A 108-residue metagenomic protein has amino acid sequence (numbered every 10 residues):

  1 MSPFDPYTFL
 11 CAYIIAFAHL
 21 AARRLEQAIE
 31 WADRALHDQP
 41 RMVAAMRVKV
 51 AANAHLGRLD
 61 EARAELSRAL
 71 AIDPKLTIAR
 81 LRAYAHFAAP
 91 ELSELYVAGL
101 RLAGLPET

Functional and structural regions predicted by a protein language model:
M1-T108: Alpha-helical protein-protein interaction modules
